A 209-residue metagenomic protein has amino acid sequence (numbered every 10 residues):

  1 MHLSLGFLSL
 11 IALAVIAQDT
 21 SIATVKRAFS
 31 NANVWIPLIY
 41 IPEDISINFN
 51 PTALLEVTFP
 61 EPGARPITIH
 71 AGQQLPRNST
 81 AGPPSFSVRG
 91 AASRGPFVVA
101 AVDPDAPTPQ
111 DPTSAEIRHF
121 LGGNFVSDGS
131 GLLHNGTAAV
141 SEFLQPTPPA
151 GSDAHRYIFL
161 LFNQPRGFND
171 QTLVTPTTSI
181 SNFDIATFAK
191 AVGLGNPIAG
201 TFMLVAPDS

Functional and structural regions predicted by a protein language model:
H2-A17: Cleavable N-terminal signal peptides of Sec/SRP-targeted secreted and luminal proteins
L13-S209: N-terminus-centered regions that define maturation/targeting leaders and the start of the first functional domain
